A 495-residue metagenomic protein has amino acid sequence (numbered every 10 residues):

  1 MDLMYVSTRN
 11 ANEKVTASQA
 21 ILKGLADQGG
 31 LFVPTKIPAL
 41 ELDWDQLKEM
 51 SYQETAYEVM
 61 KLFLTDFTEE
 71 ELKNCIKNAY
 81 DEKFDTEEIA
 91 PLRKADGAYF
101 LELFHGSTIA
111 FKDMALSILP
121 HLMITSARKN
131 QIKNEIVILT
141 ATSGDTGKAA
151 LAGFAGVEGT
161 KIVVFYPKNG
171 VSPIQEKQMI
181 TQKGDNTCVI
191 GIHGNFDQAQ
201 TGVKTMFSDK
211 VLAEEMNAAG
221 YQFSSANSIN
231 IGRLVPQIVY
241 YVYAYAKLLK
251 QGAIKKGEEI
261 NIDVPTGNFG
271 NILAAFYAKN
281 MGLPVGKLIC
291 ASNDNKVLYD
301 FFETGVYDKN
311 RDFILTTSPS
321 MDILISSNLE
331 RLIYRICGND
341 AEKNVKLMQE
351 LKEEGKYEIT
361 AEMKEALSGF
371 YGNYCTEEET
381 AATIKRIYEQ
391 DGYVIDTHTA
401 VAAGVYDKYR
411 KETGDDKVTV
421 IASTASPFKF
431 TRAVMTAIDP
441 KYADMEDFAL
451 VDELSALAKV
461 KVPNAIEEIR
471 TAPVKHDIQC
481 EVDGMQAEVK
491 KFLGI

Functional and structural regions predicted by a protein language model:
M1-I495: PLP-dependent amino-acid enzyme catalytic core
